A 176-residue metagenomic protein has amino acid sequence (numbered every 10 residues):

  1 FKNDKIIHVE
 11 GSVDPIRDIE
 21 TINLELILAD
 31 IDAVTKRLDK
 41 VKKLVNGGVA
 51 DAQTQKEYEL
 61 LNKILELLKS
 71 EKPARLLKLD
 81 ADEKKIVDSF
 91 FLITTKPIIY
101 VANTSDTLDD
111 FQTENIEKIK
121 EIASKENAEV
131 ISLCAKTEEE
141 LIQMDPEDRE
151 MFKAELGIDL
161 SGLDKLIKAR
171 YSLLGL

Functional and structural regions predicted by a protein language model:
F1-L176: Structural and coupling elements of P-loop NTPases
